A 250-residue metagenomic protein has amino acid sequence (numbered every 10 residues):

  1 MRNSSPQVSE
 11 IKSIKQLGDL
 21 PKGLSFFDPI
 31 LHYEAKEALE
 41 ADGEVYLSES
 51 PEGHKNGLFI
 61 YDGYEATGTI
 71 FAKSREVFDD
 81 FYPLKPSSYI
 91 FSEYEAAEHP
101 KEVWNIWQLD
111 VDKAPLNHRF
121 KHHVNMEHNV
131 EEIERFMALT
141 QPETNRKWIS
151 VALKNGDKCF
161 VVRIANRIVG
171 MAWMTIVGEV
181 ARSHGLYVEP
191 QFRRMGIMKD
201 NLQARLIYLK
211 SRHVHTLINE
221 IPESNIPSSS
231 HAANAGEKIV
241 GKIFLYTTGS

Functional and structural regions predicted by a protein language model:
M1-N3, S50-K121, L245-T248: Acyl-donor-binding surface of acyltransferase catalytic domains
R2-L31, K113-T144: Short amphipathic alpha-helix that is part of the acyltransferase structural core
Y33-E37, F91, K101-N117, R135-W148 (+1 more regions): Non-catalytic substrate-recognition and accessory regions of acyl/acetyltransferase enzymes
E40-Y61, K158-G170: Conserved beta-hairpin
D62-G63, Q141-P190: A conserved beta-strand-loop-helix scaffold within acyl/acetyltransferase catalytic domains
S74-F81, V188, R194-S211, S230-N234: Conserved acetyl-CoA-binding loop-helix of GNAT-fold acetyltransferases
E93-K101, K199, E223-G241: Conserved active-site alpha-helix within GNAT-family acetyltransferase domains
S183, T216-I221: Conserved hydrophobic beta-strand within the GNAT/NAT acetyltransferase core sheet that lines the active-site cleft
